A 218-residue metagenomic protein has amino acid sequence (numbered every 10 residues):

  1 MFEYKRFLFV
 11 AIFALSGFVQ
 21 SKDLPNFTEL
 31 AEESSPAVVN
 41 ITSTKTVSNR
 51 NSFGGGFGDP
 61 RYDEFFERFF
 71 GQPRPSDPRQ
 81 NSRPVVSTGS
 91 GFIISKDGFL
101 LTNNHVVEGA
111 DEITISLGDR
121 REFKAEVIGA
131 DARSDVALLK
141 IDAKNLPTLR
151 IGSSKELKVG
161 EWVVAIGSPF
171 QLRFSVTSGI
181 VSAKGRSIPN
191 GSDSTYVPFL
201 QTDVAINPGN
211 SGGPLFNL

Functional and structural regions predicted by a protein language model:
M1-L8: Bacterial N-terminal signal peptides that target proteins for export
F9, F13: Pyridoxal 5′-phosphate
Q20-L218: Serine-dependent protease modules
